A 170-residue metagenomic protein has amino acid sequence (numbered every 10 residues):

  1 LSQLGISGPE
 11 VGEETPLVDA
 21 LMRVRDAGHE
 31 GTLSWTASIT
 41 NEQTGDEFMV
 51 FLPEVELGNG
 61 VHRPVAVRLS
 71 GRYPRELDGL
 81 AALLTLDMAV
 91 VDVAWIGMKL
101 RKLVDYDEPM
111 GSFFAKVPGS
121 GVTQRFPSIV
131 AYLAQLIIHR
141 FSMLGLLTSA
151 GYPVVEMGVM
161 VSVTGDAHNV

Functional and structural regions predicted by a protein language model:
L1-A27, P127-V170: Intrinsic disorder at enzyme termini
Q3-E76, A81-A89, N169-V170: Non-catalytic terminal/interface segments that mediate subunit docking, oligomerization, and allosteric communication
F48-F51, F113-F114, F126, F141: Phenylalanine-focused residue identity feature
H62-F126: Active-site- and interface-proximal helix/loop "cap" or "latch" segments in soluble metabolic and energy-transducing
